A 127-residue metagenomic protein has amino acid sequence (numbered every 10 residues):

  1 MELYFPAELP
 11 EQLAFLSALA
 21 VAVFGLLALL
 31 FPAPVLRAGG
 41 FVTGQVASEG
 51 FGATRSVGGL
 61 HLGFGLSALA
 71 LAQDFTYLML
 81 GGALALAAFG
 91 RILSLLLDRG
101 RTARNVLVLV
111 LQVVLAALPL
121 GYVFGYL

Functional and structural regions predicted by a protein language model:
M1-L9: Short, strongly hydrophobic alpha-helical membrane anchors
E11-L30: N-terminal signal-anchor transmembrane alpha helix
G25-L26, G65-L69, R91-L93, A117-L120: Alpha-helical transmembrane segments of multipass membrane proteins
F31-G50: Cytosolic, membrane-interface loops and tails of multi-pass inner-membrane proteins
E49-A70, G82: Core segments of alpha-helical transmembrane spans in multipass integral membrane proteins
R55-G59, A103-L115: Individual transmembrane alpha-helices with interfacial aromatic-anchor signatures
A68-L107, Y126: Transmembrane helix-loop-helix
L120-L127: Juxtamembrane boundary at the C-terminal end of a transmembrane helix
